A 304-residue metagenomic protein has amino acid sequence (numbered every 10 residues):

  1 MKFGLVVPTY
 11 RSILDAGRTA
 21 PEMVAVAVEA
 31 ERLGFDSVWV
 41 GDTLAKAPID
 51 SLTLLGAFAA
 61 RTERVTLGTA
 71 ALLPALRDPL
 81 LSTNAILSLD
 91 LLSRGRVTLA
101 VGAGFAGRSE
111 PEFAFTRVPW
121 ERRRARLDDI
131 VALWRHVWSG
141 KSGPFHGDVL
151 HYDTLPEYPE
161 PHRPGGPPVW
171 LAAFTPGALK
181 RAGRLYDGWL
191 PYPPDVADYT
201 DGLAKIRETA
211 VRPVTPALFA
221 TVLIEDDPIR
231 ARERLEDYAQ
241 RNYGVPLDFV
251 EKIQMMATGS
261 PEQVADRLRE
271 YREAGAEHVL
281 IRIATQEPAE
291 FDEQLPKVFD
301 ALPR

Functional and structural regions predicted by a protein language model:
M1-T62, T66, P167, A284: N-terminal beta1-alpha1-beta2 module of alpha/beta enzyme domains
K2-R18, L76-F145, A197, D237-Q240: Flexible, glycine-rich active-site loops centered on histidine and acidic residues that chelate a metal or position
F3-V7, V38-V40, T66-A70, V97-V101 (+4 more regions): Hydrophobic faces of well-ordered beta-strands that scaffold small-molecule active sites in alpha/beta enzyme cores
L5-P21, L72-P79, R163-F174, V222-E225 (+1 more regions): Active-site mouth loops of central-metabolism enzymes
V7, R117-H162, Y192-E277, R282-K297 (+1 more regions): An alpha-helical appendage that flanks or caps ligand/catalytic pockets
A16-E29, A85, L171-R181, G259-E270: Short, acidic/polar
A30, G34, F58, L89 (+7 more regions): Conserved, mostly hydrophobic/aromatic
F35, R94, Y186-D187, A276: A structural motif
